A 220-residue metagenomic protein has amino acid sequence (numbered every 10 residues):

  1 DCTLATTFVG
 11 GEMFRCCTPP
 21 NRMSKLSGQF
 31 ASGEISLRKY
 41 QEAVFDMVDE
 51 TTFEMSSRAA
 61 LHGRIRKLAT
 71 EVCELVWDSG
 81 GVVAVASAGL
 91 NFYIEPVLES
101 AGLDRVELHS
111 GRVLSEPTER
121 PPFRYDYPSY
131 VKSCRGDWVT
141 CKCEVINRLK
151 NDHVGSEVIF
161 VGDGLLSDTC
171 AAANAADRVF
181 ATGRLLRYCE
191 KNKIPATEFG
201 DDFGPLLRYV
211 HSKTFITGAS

Functional and structural regions predicted by a protein language model:
D1, A5, S36, L61 (+3 more regions): Catalytic cores of large soluble enzymes that bind and process phosphate-bearing ligands
D1-D46: Active-site neighborhood of HAD-like aspartate-dependent phosphohydrolases
L4-A5, R22, D49-F53, E71-V76 (+1 more regions): A short alpha-helix capping/helix-coil boundary motif
C16, L26-Q29, A43-M47, R58-A59 (+3 more regions): Residues that form generic nucleotide/phosphate-binding pockets
N21-S27, E54-S56, R105-L108, T197: Short, surface-exposed acidic
I35-E71, S79-G81: Metal-dependent phosphoesterase signature
L68-A84, G89-S220: C-terminal cap/substrate-recognition subdomain and adjoining C-terminal extension of metal-dependent phosphatase-like
